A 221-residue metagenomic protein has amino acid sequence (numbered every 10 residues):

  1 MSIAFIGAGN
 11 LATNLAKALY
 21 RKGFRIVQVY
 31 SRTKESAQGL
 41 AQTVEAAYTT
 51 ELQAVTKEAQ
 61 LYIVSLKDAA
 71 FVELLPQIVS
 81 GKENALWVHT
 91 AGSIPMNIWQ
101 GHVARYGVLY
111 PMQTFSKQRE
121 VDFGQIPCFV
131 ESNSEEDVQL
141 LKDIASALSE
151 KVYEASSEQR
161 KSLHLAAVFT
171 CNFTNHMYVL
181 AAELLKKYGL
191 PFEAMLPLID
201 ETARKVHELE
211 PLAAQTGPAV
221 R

Functional and structural regions predicted by a protein language model:
M1, F24-Q28, E58-Y62, K82-W87 (+1 more regions): Short active-site oxyanion
M1-T49: NAD(P)+-binding Rossmann beta1-loop-alpha1 motif at the extreme N-terminus of oxidoreductases
F24-R25, A104, E150, L190: Short phosphate-binding/catalytic loops that engage adenosine nucleotides
K34, V44-E120: Rossmann-like NAD(P)(H) cofactor-binding subdomain of soluble oxidoreductases
S36, L40-T43, E120-L165, T170-H207: Internal alpha-helical scaffold of NAD(P)-dependent oxidoreductase catalytic cores
T202-R221: Interdomain hinge/lid region at the active-site interface of Rossmann-like NAD(P)-dependent oxidoreductases
